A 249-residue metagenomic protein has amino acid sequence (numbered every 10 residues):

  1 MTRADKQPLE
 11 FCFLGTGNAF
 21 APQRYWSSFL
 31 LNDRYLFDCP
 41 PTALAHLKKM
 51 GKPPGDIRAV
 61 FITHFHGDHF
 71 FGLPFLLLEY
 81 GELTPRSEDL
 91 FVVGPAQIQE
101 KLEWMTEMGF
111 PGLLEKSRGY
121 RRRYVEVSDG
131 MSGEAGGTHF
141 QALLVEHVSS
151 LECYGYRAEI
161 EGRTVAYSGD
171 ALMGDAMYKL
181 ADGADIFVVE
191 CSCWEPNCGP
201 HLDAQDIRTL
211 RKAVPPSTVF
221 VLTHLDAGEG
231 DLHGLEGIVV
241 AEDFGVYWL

Functional and structural regions predicted by a protein language model:
M1-M50, C153-G169, I186: Conserved beta-strand hairpin/beta-sheet module of binuclear metal-dependent hydrolase folds, prominently
T2, P8, L90, P95-E152 (+1 more regions): Metallo-beta-lactamase
A21-P22, G119-D182, I186-W194: Active-site-proximal loop/helix segment associated with metal-binding centers of metalloenzymes
F37-P40, R58-H64, G94-P95, A166-G169 (+3 more regions): Active-site neighborhood of phospho(di)ester-bond hydrolases with catalytic His/Asp-centered motifs
L44-V93: Active-site metal-binding motif and surrounding structural segment of the metallo-beta-lactamase
D56, L76-F91, V148-Y154, E159 (+1 more regions): P-loop/Walker A phosphate-binding loop and immediately adjacent motor/lid segment at beta-alpha junctions
L172-L249: Cap/insert and terminal regions of metallo-dependent hydrolase folds
